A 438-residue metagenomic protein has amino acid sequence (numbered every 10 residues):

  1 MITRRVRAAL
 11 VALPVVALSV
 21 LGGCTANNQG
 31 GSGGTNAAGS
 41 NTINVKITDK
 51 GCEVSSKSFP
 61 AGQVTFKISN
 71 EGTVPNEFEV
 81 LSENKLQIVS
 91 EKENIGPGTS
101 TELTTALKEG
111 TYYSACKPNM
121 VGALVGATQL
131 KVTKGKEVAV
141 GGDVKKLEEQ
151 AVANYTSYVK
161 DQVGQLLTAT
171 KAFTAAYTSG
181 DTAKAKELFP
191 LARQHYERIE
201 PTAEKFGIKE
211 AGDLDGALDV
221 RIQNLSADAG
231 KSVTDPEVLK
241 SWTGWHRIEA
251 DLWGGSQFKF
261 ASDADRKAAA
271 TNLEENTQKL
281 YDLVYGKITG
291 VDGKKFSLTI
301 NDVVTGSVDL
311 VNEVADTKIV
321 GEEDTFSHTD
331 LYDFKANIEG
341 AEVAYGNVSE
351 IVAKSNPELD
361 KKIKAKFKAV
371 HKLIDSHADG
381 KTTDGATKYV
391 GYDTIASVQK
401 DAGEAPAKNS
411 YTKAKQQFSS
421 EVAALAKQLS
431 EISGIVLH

Functional and structural regions predicted by a protein language model:
I2-V11: Bacterial N-terminal signal peptides that target proteins for export
A12-G22: Bacterial N-terminal signal peptides
L21-T35: Bacterial lipoprotein signal-peptidase II cleavage site
A38-P60, T168: N-terminal edge beta-strand
N44, I95-V138: Extracellular/periplasmic metallocenter environments
S55-V74, T101-A115: Beta-strand cores of secreted/periplasmic/IMS beta-sandwich domains, seen most often in copper-related folds
E77-L81: Beta-strand signatures of extracellular beta-sandwich domains
G135, A139-H438: Mature extracytoplasmic or organellar-lumen-exposed domains after removal of signal/transit peptides
